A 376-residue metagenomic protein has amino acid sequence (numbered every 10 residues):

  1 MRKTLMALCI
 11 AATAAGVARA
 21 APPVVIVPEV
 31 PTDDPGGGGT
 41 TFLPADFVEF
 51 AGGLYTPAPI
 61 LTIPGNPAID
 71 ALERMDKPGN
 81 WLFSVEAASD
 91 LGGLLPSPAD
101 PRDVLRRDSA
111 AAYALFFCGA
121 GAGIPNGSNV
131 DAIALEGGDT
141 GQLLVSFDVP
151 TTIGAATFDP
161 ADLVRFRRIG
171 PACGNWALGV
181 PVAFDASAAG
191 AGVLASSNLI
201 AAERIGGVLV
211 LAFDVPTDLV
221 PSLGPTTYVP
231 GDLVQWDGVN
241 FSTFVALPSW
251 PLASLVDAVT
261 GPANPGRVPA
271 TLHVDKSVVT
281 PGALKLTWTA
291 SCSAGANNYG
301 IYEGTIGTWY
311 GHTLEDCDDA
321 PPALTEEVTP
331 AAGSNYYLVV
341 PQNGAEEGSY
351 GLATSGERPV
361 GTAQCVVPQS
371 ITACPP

Functional and structural regions predicted by a protein language model:
M1-A21: Sec-dependent, cleavable N-terminal signal peptides
R19-P265: Sequence/structural signature of beta-propeller domains
D33-G37, W309-H312, E347-S349: Short, solvent-exposed loop/turn elements at domain surfaces
M75-D76, G137-G138, C292-G295, T329-G333: Extracellular/periplasmic catalytic domains that process cell-envelope and extracellular macromolecules
P265-G295, D316, E346-P376: Pro/Thr/Ser/Gly-rich low-complexity, intrinsically disordered linker/stalk tracts
G295-G300, V328-S349: Beta-strand-rich modules
G300-G333: Recognizes extended acidic, P/S/T-rich segments that occur within or adjacent to Ig-like beta-sandwich modules
